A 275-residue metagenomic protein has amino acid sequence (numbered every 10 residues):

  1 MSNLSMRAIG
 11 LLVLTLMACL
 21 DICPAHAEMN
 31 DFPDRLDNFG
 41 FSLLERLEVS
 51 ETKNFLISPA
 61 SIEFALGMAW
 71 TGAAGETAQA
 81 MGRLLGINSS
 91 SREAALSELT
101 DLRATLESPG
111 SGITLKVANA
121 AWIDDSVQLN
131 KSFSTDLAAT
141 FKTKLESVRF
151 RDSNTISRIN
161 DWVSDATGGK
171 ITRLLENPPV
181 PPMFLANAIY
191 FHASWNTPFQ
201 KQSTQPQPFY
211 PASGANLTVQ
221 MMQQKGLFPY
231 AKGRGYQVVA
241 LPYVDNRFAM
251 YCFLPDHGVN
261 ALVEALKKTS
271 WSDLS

Functional and structural regions predicted by a protein language model:
S2-R151, D161: Detector for small/aliphatic-rich hydrophobic stretches
A18-L20, N30, Q207, N246 (+1 more regions): Short non-domain terminal segments
Q79-M81, F199, F228, E264: Short amphipathic alpha-helical leader/targeting segments
R92-G258: Non-catalytic, conformational "gating/processing" segments within enzyme and secreted inhibitor domains
D256-S275: Mature, solvent-exposed C-terminal subdomains and processed small-chain segments of exported/organellar
